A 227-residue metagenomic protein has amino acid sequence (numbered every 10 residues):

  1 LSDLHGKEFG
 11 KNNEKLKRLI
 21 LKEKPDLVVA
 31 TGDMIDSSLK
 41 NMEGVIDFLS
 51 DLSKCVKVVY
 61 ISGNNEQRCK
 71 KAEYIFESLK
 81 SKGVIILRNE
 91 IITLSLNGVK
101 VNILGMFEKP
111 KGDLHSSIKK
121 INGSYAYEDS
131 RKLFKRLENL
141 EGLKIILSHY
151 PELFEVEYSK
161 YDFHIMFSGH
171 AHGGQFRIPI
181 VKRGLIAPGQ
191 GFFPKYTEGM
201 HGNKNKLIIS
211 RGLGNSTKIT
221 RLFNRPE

Functional and structural regions predicted by a protein language model:
L1-E90: Membrane-embedded segments
L1-H5, K100-P110, I145-H149, N205-G212: Active-site-proximal beta-strand elements of phosphoester/diester hydrolases
L4-F9, I35-L39, I121-Y125, K144-I146 (+1 more regions): Short, flexible loop segments at the rims of nucleotide/cofactor-binding pockets, characterized by
H5, M34-I35, N65-E66, I91-I92 (+4 more regions): Catalytic metal-binding/acid-base residues of hydrolase active sites
D26-L27, V59, V84-I85, V101 (+4 more regions): Short, Asp-centered acidic motifs that coordinate Mg2+ and/or phosphate in catalytic or ligand-binding sites
E77, S81-G83, L96-L147, F154-V156 (+1 more regions): Binuclear metal-dependent hydrolase catalytic cores centered on His/Asp/Glu-rich metal-binding motifs
E90-N97, T197-N203: Short acidic-hydrophobic surface loop/beta-edge motif
Y150-P226: Conserved beta-sheet core of the metallophosphoesterase superfamily
